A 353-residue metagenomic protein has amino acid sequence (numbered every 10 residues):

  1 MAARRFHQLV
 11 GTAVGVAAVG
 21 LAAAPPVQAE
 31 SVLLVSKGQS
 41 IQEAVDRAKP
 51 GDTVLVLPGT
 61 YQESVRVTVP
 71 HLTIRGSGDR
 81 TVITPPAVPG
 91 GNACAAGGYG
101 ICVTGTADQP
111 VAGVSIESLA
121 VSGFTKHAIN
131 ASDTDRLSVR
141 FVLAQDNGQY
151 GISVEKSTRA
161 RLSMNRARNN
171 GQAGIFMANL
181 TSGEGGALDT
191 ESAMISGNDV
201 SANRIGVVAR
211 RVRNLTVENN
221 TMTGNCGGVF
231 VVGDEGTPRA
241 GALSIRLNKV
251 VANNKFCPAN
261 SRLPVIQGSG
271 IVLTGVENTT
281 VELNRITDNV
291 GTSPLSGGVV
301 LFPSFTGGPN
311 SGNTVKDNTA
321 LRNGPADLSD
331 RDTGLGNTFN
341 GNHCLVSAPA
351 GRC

Functional and structural regions predicted by a protein language model:
M1-A29: Secretory targeting and sorting signals
E30, L34-Q39, H71-F124: Right-handed parallel beta-helix/beta-spiral solenoid domain characteristic of secreted/periplasmic
S31-T60: Acidic Gly/Asp/Thr-rich repetitive segments characteristic of extracellular carbohydrate-active and adhesion proteins
K49, V69-P70, G78, V111 (+17 more regions): Parallel beta-helix/beta-solenoid
L55, R66, R75, T84 (+20 more regions): Extracellular beta-strand solenoid repeats
V88-A107, G123-N130, D146-E155, N169-T190 (+5 more regions): Extracellular beta-strand/beta-solenoid scaffold signature
G307-C353: Leucine-rich solenoid repeat scaffolds
